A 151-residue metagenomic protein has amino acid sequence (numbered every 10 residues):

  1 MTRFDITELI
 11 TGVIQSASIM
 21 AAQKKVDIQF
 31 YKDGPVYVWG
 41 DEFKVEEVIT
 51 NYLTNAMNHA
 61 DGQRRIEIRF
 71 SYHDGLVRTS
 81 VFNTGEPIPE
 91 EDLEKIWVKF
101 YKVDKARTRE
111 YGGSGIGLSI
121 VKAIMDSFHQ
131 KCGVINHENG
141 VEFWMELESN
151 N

Functional and structural regions predicted by a protein language model:
T2-R3, D27-V36: Conserved catalytic submotifs in the C-terminal HATPase_c
V45-E46: A residue-level detector for a conserved hydrophobic packing site within the catalytic ATP-binding domain
A56-M57: Short helix-loop "hinge" at the ATP-lid/N-box region of the Bergerat-fold HATPase_c
Q63-G75: Short beta-strand/loop element within the Bergerat-fold HATPase_c
I88-K102: Short conserved segment of the HATPase_c
G112, G117, V121: Short alpha-helical Gxxx[C/S/T] motif in the catalytic ATP-binding
H129-Q130: Conserved glycine-rich
